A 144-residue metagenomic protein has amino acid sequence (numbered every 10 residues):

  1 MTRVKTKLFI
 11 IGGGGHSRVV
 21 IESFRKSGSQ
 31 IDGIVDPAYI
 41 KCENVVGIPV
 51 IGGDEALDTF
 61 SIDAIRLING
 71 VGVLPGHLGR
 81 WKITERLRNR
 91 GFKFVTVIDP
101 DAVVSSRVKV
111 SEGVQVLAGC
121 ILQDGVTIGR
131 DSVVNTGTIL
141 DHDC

Functional and structural regions predicted by a protein language model:
T2-G70: A solvent-exposed beta-alpha-beta segment
K5, I68-V71, G76, T136 (+1 more regions): Glycine-rich hexapeptide-repeat left-handed beta-helix
G15-H16, P75-L78, K109: Short alpha-helical
S17, K41, P75, L122 (+1 more regions): Glycine-rich nucleotide phosphate-binding loop and flanking beta-alpha elements of Rossmann-like dinucleotide-binding
I21-F24, G79-I83, I128: Short amphipathic alpha-helical segments
N69-V97: Glycine/small-residue-rich loop that forms an oxyanion/phosphate-binding "nest" at active or ligand-binding sites
T96-C144: Structural signal for interior beta-strand "rungs" in well-ordered beta-sheet cores of soluble enzyme domains
